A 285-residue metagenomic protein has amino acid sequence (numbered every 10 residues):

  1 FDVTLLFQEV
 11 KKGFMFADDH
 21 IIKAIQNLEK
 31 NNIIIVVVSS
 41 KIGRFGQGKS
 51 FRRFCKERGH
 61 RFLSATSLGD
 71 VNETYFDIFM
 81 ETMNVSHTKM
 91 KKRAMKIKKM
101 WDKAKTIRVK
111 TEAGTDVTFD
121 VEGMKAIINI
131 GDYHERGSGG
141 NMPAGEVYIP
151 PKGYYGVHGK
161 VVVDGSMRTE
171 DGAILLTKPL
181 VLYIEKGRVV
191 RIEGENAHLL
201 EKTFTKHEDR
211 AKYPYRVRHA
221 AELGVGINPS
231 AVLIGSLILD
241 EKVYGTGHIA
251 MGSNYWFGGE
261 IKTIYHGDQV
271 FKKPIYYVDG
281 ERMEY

Functional and structural regions predicted by a protein language model:
F1-K160, S166-T177, E185, I275-Y285: Active-site bordering "gate/hinge" segments that shape substrate access to catalytic or cofactor-binding pockets
S40-I42, P229, S253-Y255: Acidic, glycine-rich active-site loops and adjacent beta-strand->loop/helix elements that engage anionic groups
S50-F54, G123-A126, T177-L180, H198-L199 (+3 more regions): Short, solvent-exposed amphipathic alpha-helical segments in soluble enzyme and RNA/protein-processing domains
R108, T118, K160-V162, V181-Y183 (+3 more regions): Structured core elements
E122-M124, D164-M167, E185, V189 (+3 more regions): Histidine- and/or cysteine-centered catalytic micro-motif in compact active-site loops
H158, T177-P179, K186, R218-E222 (+2 more regions): Active-site lining segments that contact anionic ligands and/or coordinate catalytic metals
L175, R191-M251: Dual-mode signal for accessory low-complexity, basic/Gly-rich regions
I234-E284: Internal helix-turn-beta structural module
